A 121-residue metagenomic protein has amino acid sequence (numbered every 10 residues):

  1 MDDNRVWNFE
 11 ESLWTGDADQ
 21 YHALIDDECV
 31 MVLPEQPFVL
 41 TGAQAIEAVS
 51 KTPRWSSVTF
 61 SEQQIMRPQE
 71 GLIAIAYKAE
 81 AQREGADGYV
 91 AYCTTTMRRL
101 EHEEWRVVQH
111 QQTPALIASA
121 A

Functional and structural regions predicted by a protein language model:
M1-A23, V30-A121: A beta-strand edge to alpha-helix "cap/lid" segment located at domain peripheries
